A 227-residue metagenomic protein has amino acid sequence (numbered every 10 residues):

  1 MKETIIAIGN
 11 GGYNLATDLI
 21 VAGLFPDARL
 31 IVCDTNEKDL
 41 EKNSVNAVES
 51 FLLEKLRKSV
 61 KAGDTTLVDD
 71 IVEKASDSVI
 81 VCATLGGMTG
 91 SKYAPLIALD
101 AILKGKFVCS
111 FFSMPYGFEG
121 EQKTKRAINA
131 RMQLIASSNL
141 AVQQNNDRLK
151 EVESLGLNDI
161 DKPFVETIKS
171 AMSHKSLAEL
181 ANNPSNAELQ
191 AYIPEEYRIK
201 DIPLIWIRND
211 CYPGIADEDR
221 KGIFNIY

Functional and structural regions predicted by a protein language model:
M1-Y227: Tubulin/FtsZ superfamily GTPase core signature
